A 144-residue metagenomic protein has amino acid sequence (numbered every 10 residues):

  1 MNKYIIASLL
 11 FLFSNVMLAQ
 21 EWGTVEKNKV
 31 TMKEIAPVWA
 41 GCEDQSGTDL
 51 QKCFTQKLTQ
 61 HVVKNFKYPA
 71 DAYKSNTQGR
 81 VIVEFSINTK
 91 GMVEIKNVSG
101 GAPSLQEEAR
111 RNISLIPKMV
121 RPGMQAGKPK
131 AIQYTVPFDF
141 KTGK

Functional and structural regions predicted by a protein language model:
Y4-I6, N15-K144: Charge-biased low-complexity segments
F11-L12: Repetitive helical segments and hydrophobic/amphipathic motifs
